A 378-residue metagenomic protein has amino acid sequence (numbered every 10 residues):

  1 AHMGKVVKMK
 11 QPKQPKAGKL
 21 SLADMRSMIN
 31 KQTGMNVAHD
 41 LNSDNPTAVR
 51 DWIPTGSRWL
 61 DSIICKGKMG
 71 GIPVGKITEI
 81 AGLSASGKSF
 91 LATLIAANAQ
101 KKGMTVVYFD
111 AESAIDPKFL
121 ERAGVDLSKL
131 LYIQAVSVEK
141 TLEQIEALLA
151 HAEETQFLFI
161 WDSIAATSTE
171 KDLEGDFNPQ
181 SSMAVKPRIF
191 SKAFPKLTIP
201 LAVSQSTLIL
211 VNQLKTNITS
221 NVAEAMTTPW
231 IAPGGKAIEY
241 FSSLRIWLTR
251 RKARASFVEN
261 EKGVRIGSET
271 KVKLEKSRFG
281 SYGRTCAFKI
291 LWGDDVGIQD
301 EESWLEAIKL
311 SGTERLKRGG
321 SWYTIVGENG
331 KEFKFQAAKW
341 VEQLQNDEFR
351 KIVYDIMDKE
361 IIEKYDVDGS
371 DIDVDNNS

Functional and structural regions predicted by a protein language model:
A1-S43, A253-S378: C-terminal regions of RecA-like/P-loop NTPase motor modules
M9, D172, T216-N221, G319-W322: N-terminal cationic and glycine-rich segments that engage phosphates or anionic surfaces
P15-K129, E146-A150: The Walker A/P-loop phosphate-binding site
L60, I80, L120, D162 (+3 more regions): Residue-level signature of catalytic and energy-coupling elements of molecular machines, predominantly ATP/GTP-dependent
K101-G103, R122-L130, G175-M183, T227-G234: A short alpha->loop->secondary-structure connector
I115, T167-S168, N217-I218: Catalytic P-loop NTPase motifs of RecA-like helicase/translocase cores
A135-S206: Phosphate-binding/switch loop-helix module in NTP-utilizing enzymes
M183-K309: Phosphate-binding/switch region of NTP-binding enzymes
